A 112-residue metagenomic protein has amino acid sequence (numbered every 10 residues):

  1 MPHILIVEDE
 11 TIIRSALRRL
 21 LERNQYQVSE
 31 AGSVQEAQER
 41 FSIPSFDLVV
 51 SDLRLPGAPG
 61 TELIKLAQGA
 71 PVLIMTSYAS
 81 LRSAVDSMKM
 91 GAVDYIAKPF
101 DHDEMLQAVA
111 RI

Functional and structural regions predicted by a protein language model:
E8: Conserved acidic carboxylate
T11-S29: Two-component/phosphorelay signaling modules centered on CheY-like receiver
Q25-E36, R40: Short hydrophobic/Thr-rich beta-strand motif most characteristic of the beta2 strand and flanking loop of CheY-like
S33, P59-E62: Acidic catalytic/metal-coordinating carboxylates
P44-V50, L55: Active-site beta3 strand of CheY-like receiver
S80-R82, I96, F100-A110: C-terminal output helix
